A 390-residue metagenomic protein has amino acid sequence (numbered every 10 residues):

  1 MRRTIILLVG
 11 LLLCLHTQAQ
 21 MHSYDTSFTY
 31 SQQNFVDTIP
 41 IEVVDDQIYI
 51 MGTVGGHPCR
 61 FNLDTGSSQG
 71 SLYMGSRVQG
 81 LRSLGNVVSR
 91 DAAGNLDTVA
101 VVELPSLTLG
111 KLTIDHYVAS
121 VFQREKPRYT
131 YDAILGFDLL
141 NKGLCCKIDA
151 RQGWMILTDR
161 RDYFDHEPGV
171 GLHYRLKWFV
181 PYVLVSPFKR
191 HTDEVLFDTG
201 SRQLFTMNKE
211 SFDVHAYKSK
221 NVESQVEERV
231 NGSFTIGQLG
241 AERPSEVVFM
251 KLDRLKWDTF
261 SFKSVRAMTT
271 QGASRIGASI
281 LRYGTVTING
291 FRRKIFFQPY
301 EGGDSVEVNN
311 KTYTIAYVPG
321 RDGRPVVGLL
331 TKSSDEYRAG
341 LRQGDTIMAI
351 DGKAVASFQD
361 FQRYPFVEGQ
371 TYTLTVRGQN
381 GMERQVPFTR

Functional and structural regions predicted by a protein language model:
M1-Y24: Bacterial Sec-dependent N-terminal signal peptides
A19-R390: Pepsin/retropepsin-fold aspartyl endopeptidases
